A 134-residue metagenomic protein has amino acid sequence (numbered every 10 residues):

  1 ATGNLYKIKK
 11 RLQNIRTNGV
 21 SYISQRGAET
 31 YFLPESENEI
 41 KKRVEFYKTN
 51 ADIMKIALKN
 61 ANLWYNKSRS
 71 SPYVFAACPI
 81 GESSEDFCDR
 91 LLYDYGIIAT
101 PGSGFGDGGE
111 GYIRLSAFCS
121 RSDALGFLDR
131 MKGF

Functional and structural regions predicted by a protein language model:
A1-E45, I56, F134: Conserved core segment of the aminotransferase class I/II
T2, L33, P79, F118-S120: Residue-level recognition of strand-loop junctions within catalytic nucleotide-signaling folds
Y6, S24-Q25, A51, S84 (+2 more regions): A general structural signal for well-ordered alpha-helical segments in protein cores
V20, E39, F46, N50 (+2 more regions): Soluble or luminal CAZymes and related metallo-dependent hydrolases
E29, V44-K55, Y65-C78: Conserved glycine-rich beta-strand-loop-beta hairpin in the small C-terminal domain of fold type I
K59-A61, Y93: The C-terminal cap of the DNA-recognition helix in HTH/winged-HTH DNA-binding domains, marking the helix-to-coil
A61-Y65, I98-S103: A short linear hydrophobic-aromatic micro-motif
G81, D86, R90-A99, F105-F134: PLP-dependent enzyme catalytic core of the Aspartate aminotransferase-like
